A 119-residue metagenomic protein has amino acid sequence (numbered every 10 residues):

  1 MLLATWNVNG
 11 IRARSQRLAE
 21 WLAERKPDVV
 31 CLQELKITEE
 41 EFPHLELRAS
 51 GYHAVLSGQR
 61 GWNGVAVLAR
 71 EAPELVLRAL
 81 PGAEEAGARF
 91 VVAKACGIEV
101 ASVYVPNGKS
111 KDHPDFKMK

Functional and structural regions predicted by a protein language model:
M1-H53, V65: N-terminal, active-site-proximal structural segment of metallo-dependent hydrolase catalytic domains
L35-T38, F42-S110, P114: Structured beta-strand-rich core segments of catalytic domains in phosphoester-bond hydrolases
D115-K119: Short, intrinsically disordered, charge-balanced linker/junction segments flanking boundaries in proteins
